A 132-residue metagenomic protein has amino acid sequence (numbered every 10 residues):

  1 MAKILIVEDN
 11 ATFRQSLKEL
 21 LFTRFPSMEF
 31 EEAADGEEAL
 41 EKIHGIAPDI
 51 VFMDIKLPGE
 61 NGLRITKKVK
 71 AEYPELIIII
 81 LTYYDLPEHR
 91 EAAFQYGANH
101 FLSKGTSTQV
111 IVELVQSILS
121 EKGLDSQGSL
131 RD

Functional and structural regions predicted by a protein language model:
E8: Conserved acidic carboxylate
A11-E31: Two-component/phosphorelay signaling modules centered on CheY-like receiver
E32-I50: Acidic, metal-coordinating helix/loop segments flanking the phosphotransfer/catalytic sites of two-component signaling
D35, N61-R64: Acidic catalytic/metal-coordinating carboxylates
E41, L63-Y73: Short amphipathic alpha-helix used as the core "switch/output" element in two-component signaling
D54, T82: Active-site residues of response regulator receiver
P58, L86: The feature encodes the CheY-like receiver
